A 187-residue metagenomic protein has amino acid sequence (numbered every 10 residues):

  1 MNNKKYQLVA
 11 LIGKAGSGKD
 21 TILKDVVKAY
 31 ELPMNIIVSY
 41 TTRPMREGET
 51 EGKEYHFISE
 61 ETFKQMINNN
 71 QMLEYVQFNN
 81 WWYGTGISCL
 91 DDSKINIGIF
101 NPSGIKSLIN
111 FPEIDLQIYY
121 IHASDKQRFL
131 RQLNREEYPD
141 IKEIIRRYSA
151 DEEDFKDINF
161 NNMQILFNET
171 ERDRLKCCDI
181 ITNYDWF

Functional and structural regions predicted by a protein language model:
L11: Hydrophobic anchor at the beta1->P-loop junction of P-loop NTPases
K14: P-loop (Walker A) phosphate-binding loop of NTP-binding proteins
S17: ATP-binding Walker
D20: Walker A/P-loop
K28-I37: Post-Walker A helix-loop "phosphate-sensing" segment adjacent to the P-loop in P-loop NTPases
T41-N96, F100-P102: ATP-dependent small-molecule kinase phosphotransfer cores that center on conserved nucleotide phosphate-binding segments
I97-N101, F111-Q132: Conserved phosphate-donor/acceptor-positioning beta-strand/loop module used by diverse small-molecule
E137-F187: Small-molecule kinase domains that catalyze NTP-dependent phosphoryl transfer to phosphate-bearing small molecules
